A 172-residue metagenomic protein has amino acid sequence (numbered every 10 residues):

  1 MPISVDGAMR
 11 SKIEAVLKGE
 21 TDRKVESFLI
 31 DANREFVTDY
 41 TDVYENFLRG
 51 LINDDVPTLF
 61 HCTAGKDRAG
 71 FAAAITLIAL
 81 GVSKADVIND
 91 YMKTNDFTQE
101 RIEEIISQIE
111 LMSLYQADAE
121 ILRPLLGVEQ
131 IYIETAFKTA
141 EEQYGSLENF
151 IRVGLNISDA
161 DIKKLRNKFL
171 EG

Functional and structural regions predicted by a protein language model:
M1-L59, A72-G172: Cys-dependent protein tyrosine phosphatase-like superfamily
A64, R68-A69: Ser/Thr-glycine-rich phosphate-binding loops at phosphate-binding pockets of nucleotides, nucleotide cofactors
